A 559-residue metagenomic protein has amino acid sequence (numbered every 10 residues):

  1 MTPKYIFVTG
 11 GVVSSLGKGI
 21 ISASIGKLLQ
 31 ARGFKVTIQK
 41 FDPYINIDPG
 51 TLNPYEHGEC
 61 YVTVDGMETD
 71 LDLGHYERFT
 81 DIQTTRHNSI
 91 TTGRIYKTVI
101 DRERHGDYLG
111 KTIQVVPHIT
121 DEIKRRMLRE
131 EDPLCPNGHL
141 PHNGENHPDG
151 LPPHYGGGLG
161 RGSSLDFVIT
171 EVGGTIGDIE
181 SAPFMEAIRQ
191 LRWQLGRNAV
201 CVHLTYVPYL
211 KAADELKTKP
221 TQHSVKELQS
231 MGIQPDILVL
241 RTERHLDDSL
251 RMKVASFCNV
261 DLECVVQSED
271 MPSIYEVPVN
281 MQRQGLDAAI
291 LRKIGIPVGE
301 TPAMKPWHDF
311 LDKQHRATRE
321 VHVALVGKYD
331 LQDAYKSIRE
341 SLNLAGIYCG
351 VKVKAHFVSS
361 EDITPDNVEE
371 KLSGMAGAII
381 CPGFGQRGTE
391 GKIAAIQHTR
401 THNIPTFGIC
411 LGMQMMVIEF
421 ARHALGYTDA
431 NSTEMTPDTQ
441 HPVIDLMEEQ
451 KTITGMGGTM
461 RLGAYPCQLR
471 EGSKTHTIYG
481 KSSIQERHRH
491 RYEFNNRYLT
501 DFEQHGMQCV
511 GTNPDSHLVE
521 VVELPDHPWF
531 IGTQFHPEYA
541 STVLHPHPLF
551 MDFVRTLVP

Functional and structural regions predicted by a protein language model:
M1-G138, G160-V351, E361-G377, F384-G385 (+4 more regions): Flexible phosphate-sensing "switch/lid" loops adjacent to ATP/NTP-binding sites across phosphate-transfer
L16-G19, A23-K27, A31, K371-P466 (+2 more regions): Cysteine-nucleophile active-site neighborhood
D72-D81, K328, I418-E520, T556-V558: Pocket-forming structural segment of enzyme catalytic cores
G144-E145, G156-G158: Glycine-biased, low-complexity coil/linker segments
E263-E269, H356, T512-D515: Beta-strand->loop->alpha-helix junctions that form or flank phosphate-binding loops in nucleotide-handling enzymes
R491, F535-T542: Glycine-rich phosphate/pyrophosphate-binding beta-alpha loops
V522-H527: Active-site beta-strand termini and strand-to-loop segments that position acidic
